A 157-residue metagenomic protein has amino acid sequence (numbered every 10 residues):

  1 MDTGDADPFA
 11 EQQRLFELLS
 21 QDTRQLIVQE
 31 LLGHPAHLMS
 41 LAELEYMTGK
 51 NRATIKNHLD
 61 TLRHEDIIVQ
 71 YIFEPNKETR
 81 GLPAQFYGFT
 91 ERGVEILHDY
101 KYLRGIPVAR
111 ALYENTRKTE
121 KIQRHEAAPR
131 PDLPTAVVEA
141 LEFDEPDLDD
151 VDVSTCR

Functional and structural regions predicted by a protein language model:
M1-E17: Short, Lys/Arg-enriched N-terminal segment that forms or immediately precedes the first helix of a structured domain
L15-T23, F73-D99: Short, cationic-aromatic polyanion-contact patches
E17-Q21, L32-H37: Short helix-capping/hinge SLiMs at alpha-helix to coil transitions
H37-M47: Short acidic, hydrophobic short linear motifs in intrinsically disordered regions
L59-D60: Short, hydrophobic-biased segments on the C-terminal half of alpha helices that form "recognition helices"
R63-P75: A short, conserved structural fragment
E91-R157: Amphipathic alpha-helical dimerization/coiled-coil segments that flank or bridge DNA-binding/regulatory modules
